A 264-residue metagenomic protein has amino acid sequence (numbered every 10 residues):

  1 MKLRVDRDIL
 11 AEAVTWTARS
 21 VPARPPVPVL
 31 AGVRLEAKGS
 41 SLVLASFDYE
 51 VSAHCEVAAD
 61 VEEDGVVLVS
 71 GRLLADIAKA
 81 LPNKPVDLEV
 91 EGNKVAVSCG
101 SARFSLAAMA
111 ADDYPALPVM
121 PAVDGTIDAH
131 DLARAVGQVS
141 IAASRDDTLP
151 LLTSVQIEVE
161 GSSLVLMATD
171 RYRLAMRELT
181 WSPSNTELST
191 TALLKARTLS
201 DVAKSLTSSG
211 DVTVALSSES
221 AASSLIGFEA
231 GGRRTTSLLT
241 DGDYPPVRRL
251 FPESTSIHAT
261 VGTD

Functional and structural regions predicted by a protein language model:
M1-D264: Structural preference for solvent-exposed beta-strand-turn elements and adjacent flexible terminal/loop segments within
